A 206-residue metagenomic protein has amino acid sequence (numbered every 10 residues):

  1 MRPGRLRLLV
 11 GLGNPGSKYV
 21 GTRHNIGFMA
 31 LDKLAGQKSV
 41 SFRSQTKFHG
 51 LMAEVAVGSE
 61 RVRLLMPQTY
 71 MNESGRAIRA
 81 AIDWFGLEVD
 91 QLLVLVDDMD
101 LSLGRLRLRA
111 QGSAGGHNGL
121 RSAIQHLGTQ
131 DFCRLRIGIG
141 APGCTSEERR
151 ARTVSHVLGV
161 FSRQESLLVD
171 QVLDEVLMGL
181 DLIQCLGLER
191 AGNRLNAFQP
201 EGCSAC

Functional and structural regions predicted by a protein language model:
M1-Q111, L120-R136, P142-S155, G159 (+2 more regions): Nucleotide and nucleotide-moiety/phosphate-recognizing core
A114: Conserved TIR/SEFIR loop-to-helix hotspot centered on a Trp-containing motif with a nearby acidic residue
